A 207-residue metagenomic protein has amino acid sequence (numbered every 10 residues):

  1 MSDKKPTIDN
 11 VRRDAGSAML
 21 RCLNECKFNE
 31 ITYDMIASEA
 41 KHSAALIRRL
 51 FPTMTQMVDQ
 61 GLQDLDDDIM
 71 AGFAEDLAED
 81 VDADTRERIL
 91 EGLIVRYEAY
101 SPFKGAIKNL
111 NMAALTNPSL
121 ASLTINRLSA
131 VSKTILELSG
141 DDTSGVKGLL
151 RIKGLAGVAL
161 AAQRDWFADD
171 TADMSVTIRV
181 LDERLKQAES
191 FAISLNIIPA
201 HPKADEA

Functional and structural regions predicted by a protein language model:
I8, R12-L20: Short, leucine-enriched amphipathic alpha-helices that occur as contiguous helical runs
D14, C22-Q60: Helix-turn-helix
Q63-M70: Short, basic, alpha-helical segments at the C-terminal edge of helix-turn-helix-like DNA-binding modules
A74-N109, N126: Hydrophobic alpha-helical connector segments
A99-S119, S132-L136: Amphipathic alpha-helical segments used for helix-helix packing
P118-D141, L149-A161, R179: Amphipathic alpha-helical packing segments from all-alpha helical-bundle domains
D141-V146, D165-S175: Inter-helical turn/loop segments and adjacent helix faces that build the functional surface of alpha-helical bundle
A168-A207: C-terminal peripheral helix-coil segments that are non-catalytic and often amphipathic
